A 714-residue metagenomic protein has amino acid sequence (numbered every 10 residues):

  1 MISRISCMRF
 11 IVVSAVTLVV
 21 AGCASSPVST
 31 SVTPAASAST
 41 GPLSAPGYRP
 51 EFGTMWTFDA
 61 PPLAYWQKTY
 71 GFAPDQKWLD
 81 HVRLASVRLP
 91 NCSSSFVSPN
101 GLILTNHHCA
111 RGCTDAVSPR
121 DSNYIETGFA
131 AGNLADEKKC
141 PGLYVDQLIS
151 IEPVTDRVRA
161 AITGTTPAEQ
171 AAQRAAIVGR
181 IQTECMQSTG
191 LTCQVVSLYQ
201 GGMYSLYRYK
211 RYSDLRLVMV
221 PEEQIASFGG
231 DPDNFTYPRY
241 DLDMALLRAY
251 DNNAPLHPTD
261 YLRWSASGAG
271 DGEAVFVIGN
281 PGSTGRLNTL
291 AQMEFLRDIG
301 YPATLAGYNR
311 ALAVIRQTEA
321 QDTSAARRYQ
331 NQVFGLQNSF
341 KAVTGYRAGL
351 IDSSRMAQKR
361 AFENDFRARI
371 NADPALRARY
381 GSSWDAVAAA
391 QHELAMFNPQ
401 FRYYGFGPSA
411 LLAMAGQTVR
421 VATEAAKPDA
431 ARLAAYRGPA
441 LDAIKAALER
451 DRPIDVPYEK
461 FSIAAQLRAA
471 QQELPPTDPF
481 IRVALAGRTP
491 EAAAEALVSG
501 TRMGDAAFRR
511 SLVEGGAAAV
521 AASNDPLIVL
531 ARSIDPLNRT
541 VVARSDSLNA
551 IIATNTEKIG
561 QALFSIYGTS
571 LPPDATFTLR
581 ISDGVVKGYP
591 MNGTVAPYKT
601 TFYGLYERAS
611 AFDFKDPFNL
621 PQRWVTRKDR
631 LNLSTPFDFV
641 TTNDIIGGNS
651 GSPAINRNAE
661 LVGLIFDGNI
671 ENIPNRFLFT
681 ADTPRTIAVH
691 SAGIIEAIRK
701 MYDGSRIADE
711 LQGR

Functional and structural regions predicted by a protein language model:
I2-I5, R9-F10, S14, L18-R714: Terminal presequence/propeptide segments associated with secretion/organelle targeting and zymogen/polyprotein
